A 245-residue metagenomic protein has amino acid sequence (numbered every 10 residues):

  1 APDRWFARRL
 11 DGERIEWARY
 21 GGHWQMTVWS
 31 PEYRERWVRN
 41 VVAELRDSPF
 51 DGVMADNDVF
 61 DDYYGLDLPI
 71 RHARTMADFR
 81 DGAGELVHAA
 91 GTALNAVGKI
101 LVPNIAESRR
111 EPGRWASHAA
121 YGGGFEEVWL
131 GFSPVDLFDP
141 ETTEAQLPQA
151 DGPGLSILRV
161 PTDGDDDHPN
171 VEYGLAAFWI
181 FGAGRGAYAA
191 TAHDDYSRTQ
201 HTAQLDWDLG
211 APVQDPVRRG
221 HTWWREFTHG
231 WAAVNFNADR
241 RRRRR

Functional and structural regions predicted by a protein language model:
A1-R245: Glycan-processing catalytic domains of CAZymes
